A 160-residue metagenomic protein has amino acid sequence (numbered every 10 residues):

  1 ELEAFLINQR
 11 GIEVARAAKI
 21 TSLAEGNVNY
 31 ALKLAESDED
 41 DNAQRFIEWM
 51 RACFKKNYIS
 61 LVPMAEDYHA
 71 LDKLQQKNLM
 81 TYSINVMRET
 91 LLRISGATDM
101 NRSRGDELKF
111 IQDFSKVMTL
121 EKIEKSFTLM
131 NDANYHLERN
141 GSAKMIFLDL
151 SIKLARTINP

Functional and structural regions predicted by a protein language model:
E1-Y82, V86, T90-P160: Charged, glycine-rich active-site and insertion segments that engage polyanionic ligands
